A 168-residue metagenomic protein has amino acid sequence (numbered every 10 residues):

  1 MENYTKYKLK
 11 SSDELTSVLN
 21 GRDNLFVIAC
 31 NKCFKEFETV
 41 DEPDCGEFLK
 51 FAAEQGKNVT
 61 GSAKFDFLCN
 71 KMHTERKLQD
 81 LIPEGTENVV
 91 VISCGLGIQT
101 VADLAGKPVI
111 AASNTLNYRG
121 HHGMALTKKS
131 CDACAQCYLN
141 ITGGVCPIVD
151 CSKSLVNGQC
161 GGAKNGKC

Functional and structural regions predicted by a protein language model:
M1-G161: Iron-sulfur-associated redox domains of electron-transfer enzymes in respiratory and anaerobic energy metabolism
